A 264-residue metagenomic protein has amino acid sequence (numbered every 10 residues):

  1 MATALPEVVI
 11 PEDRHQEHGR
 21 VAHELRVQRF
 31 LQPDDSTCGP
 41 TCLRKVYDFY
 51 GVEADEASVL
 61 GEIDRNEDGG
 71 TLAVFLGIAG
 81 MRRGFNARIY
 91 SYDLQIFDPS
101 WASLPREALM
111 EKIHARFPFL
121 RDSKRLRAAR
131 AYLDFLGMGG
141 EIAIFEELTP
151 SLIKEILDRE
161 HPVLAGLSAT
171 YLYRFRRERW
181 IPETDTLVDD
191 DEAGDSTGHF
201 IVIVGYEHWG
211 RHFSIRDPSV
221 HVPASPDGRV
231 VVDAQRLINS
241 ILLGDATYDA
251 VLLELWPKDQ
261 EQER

Functional and structural regions predicted by a protein language model:
A2-D13, E155-L164, S168-R264: Noncatalytic regulatory segments and standalone regulatory/sensor domains
A2-F97, P105, L120, K124 (+1 more regions): Active-site nucleophile-adjacent alpha helix/oxyanion-hole segment immediately C-terminal to the catalytic cysteine
A54, F145-L148, V232: Short coil/turn linker and secondary-structure boundary residues
A57-D64, G77, M110, H114 (+3 more regions): Generic detector of well-ordered alpha-helical segments enriched in charged/polar residues, highlighting helical
L60-G61, R65-G69, W101-S103, L109 (+4 more regions): Charge-rich, low-complexity amphipathic helices in intrinsically disordered tails/linkers adjacent to domains
T71, F75, L148, D195-G198 (+1 more regions): Short, well-structured alpha-helical interface segments that form or flank functional binding sites
M81-D195: Predominantly the structural core of cysteine protease catalytic domains
